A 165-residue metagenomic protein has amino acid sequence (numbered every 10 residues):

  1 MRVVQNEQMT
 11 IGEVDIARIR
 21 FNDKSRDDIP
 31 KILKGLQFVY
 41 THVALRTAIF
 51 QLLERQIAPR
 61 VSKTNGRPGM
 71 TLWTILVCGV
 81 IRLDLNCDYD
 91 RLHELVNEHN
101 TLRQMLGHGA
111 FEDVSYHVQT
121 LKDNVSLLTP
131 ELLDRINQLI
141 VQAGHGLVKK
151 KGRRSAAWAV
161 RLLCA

Functional and structural regions predicted by a protein language model:
M1-Q51, R55: Charged, often Cys/His-bearing segments associated with DNA-binding zinc-finger transcription factors
I11, L72-W73: Double-stranded DNA-binding cores of transcription factors and transposases
Q51-R67: Short, Lys/Arg-enriched N-terminal segment that forms or immediately precedes the first helix of a structured domain
G66-T71, D113: Secondary-structure capping and boundary motifs in well-ordered enzyme cores
T74, N100-L102: General structural concept
H108-A165: Active-site- or DNA-interface-adjacent structural scaffold in DNA-acting proteins
